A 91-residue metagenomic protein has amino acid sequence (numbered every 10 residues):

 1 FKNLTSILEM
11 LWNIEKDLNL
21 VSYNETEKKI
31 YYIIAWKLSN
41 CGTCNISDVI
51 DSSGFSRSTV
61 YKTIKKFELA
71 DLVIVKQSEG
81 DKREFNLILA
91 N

Functional and structural regions predicted by a protein language model:
N3-I33: Short alpha-helical segments that sit at the start of domains
V21-T26, N45, S78-N91: Short, cationic-aromatic polyanion-contact patches
W36-C41: Short helix-capping/hinge SLiMs at alpha-helix to coil transitions
G42-G54, F67: A short alpha-helical element within helix-turn-helix/winged-helix DNA-binding domains across DNA-binding proteins
S56-T59: Short coil turns linking two alpha-helices in DNA-binding domains
T63: Residues in the recognition helix of alpha-helical DNA-binding motifs
E68-S78: A short, conserved structural fragment
